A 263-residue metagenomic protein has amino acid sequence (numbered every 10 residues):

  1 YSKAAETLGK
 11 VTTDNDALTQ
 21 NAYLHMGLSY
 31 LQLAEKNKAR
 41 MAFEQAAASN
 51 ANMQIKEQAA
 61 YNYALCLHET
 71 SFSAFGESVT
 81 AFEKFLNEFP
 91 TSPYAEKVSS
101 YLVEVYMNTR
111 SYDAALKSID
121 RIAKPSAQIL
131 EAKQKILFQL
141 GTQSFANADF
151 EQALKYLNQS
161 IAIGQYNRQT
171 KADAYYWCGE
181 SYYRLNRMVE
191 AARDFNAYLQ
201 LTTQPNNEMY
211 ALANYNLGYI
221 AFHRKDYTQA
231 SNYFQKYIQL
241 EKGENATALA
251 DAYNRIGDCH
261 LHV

Functional and structural regions predicted by a protein language model:
Y1-V263: Acidic, polar-rich low-complexity tracts and alpha-helical solenoid repeat scaffolds
